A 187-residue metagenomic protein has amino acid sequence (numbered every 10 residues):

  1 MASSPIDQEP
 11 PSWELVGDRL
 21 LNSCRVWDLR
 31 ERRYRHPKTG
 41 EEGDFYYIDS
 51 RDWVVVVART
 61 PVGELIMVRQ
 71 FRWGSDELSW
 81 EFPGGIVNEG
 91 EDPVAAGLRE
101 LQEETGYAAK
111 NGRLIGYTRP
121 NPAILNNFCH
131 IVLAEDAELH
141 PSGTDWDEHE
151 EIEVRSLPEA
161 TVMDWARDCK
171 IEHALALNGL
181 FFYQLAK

Functional and structural regions predicted by a protein language model:
M1-S23: Extreme N-terminal tail/first-helix region
G17-V55, P61: Acidic, metal-coordinating catalytic segment for phosphate/diphosphate chemistry, firing primarily on the Nudix
D28-R32, L78, F128-H130, E153: Short beta-strand micro-motifs in enzyme catalytic cores
G43, D52-V55, T60, I86-A174: Unchanged
R59-V62, M67-V68: Glycine/small-residue-rich phosphate/adenosyl-binding loop
W73-W80: A conserved beta-turn-beta hairpin within the catalytic core of GNAT-like acetyltransferases that forms part
Y183-K187: Short, basic amphipathic alpha-helical segments that act as recognition/interaction helices in nucleic-acid-binding
